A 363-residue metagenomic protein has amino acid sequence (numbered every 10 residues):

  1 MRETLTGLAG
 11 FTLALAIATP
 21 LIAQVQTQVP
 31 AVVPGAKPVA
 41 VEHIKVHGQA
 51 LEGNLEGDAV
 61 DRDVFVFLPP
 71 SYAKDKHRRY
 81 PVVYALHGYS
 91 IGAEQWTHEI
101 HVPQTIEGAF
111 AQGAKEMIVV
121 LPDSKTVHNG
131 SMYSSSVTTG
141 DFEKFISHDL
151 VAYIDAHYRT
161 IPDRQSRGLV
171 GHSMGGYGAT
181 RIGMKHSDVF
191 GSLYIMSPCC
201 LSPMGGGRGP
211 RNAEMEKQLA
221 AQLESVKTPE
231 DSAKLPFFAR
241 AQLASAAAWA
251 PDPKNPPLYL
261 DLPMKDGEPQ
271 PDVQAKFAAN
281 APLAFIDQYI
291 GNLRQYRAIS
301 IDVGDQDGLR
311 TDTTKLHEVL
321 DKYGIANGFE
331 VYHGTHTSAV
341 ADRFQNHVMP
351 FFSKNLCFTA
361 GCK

Functional and structural regions predicted by a protein language model:
M1-T4: Positively charged n-region of N-terminal signal peptides that target proteins for export
T6-G7, P162: Short hydrophobic/aromatic segments of transmembrane alpha-helices and their interfaces
L8-P20: Bacterial N-terminal signal peptides
Q24-K363: Non-catalytic cap/lid and distal C-terminal segments of serine-dependent acyl enzymes
